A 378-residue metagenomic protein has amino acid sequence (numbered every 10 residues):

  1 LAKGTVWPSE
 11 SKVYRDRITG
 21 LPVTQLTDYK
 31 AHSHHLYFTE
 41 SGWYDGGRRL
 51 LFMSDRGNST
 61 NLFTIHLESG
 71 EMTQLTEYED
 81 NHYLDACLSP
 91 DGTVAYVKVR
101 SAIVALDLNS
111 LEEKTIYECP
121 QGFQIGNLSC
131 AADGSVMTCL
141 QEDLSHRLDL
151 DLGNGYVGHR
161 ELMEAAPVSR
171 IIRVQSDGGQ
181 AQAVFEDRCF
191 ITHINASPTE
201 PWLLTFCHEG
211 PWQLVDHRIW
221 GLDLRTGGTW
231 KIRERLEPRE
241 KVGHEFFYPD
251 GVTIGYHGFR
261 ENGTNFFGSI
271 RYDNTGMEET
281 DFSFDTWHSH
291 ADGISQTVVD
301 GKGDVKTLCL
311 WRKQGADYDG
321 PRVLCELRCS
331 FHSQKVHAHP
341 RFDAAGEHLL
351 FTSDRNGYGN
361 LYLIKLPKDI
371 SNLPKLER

Functional and structural regions predicted by a protein language model:
L1-T24, M163-R170: Blade/loop signatures of beta-propeller domains
A2-W7, C139-A166, C207-D216, F259 (+1 more regions): Short, conserved, GDST-rich strand-edge loop motifs in beta-rich repeat architectures
Y14-H35, P321-V323: A short helix->beta-strand "capping" segment at the edge of beta-propeller domains
H32, L36-T39, G57-I103: Blade-loop segments of beta-propeller domains
L50-L51, V94-A95, V136-M137, L203-L204 (+3 more regions): Hydrophobic beta-strand positions that form the internal "hydrophobic ladder" of WD40/Gbeta-like beta-propeller blades
E77-S169, A183-E186: Asp-box/WD-like beta-propeller blade repeats and closely related beta-sheet repeat scaffolds
E237-K241, M277-D292, D317-F342: Conserved blade-ending motifs and adjacent loop-strand segments that build the rim/top face of beta-propeller domains
V336-R378: Blade-level signature of beta-propeller repeat domains, shared across WD40, Kelch, NHL, RCC1 and BNR/Asp-box propellers
